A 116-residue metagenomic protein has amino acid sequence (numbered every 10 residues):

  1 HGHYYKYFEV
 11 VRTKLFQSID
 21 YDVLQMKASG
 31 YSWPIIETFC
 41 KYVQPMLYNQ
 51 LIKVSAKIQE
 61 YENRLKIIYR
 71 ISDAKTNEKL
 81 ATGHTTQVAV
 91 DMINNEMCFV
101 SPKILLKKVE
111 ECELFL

Functional and structural regions predicted by a protein language model:
H1-I35, D91-L116: Hot-dog-fold acyl-thioester-processing enzymes
F8-R12, M46, D73: Generic alpha-helical secondary structure signal
L15-K53, K57-L65: Hydrophobic beta-strand-centered segment that forms part of the acyl-chain substrate-binding groove
L47-Y48, Q59-L116: HotDog/MaoC-like acyl-thioester-processing domains
